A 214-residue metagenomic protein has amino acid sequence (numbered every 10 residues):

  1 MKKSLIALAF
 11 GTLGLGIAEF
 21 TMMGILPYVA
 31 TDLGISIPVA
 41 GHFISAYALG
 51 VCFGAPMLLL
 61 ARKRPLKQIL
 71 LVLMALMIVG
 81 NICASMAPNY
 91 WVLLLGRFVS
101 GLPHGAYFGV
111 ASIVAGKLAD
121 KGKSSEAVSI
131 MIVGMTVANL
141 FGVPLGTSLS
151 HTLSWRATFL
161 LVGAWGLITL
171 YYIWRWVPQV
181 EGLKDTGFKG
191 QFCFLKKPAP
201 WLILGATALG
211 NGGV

Functional and structural regions predicted by a protein language model:
K2-T21, K197-G213: Pair of pore-lining "gating" transmembrane helices in MFS-fold secondary transporters
S4, F10-A40, A55: Extracytoplasmic
G34, M86-V92, P103: Helix-breaking motifs and short loop linkers at transmembrane-helix boundaries and internal kinks in secondary membrane
F53-W91: Conserved MFS/SLC helix-loop-helix module at the cytosolic interface between two early adjacent transmembrane helices
Y90-V92, K121-W174: Helix-loop-helix hairpin linking two adjacent transmembrane segments in secondary transporters
W91-R97, L202-I203: Short hydrophobic/alpha-helical segments at membrane-entry points of transmembrane helices in Major Facilitator
G96-G134: Cytoplasmic helix-loop-helix junction between adjacent transmembrane helices in 12-TM secondary transporters
W176-L204: Juxtamembrane intracellular "pre-TM" segments in multi-pass secondary transporters
